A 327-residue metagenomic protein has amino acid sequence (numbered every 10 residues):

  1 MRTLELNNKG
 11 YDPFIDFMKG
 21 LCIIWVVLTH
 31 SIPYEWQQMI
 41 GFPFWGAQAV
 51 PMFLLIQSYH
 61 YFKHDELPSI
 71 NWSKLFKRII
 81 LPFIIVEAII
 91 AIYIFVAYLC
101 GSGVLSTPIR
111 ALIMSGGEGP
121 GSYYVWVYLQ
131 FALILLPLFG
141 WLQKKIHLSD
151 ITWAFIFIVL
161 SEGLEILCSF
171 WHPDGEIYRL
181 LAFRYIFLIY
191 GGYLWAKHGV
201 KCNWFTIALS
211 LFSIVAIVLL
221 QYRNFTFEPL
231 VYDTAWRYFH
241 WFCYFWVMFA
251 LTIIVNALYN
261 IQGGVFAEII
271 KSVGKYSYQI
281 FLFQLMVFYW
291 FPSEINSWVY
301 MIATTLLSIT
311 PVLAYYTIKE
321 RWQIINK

Functional and structural regions predicted by a protein language model:
M1-L160, K271, Y276, S293-K327: Membrane-cytosol interface segments of multi-pass membrane proteins, especially ER/Golgi lipid-handling enzymes
I24-S31, E87-A88, I92, F155-S169 (+2 more regions): Aromatic-anchored segments of alpha-helical transmembrane domains
H30-Y34, Y61-F62, A91-Y98, I166-S169 (+6 more regions): Transmembrane helix-loop junctions and nearby membrane-interface residues
Q38-V50, L112-V127, C168-L188, Q221-L251 (+1 more regions): Interfacial loop-to-helix transition and helix-capping segments at the boundaries of transmembrane helices
I56-Y59, L136, Y190-Y193, T252 (+3 more regions): Transmembrane alpha-helix boundary and packing residues in multipass membrane permease domains and related
S149-H198: Loop-centered beta-sheet repeat module
A182-R184, K197-K271, K275-Q279, M286-F291 (+2 more regions): Alpha-helical transmembrane segments and terminal signal-anchor/GPI-anchor hydrophobic tails, characterized by long
R184-Y193, F249, L306-Y315: Alpha-helical transmembrane segments and their membrane-interface exit regions
